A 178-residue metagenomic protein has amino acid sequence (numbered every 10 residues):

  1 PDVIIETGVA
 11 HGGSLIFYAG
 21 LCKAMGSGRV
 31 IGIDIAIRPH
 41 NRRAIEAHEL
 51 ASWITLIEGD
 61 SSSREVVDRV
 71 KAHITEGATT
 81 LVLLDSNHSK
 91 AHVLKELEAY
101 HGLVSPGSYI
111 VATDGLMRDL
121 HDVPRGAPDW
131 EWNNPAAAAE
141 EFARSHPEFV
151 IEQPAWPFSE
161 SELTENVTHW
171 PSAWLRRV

Functional and structural regions predicted by a protein language model:
P1-V178: S-adenosylmethionine/decaboxylated-SAM
